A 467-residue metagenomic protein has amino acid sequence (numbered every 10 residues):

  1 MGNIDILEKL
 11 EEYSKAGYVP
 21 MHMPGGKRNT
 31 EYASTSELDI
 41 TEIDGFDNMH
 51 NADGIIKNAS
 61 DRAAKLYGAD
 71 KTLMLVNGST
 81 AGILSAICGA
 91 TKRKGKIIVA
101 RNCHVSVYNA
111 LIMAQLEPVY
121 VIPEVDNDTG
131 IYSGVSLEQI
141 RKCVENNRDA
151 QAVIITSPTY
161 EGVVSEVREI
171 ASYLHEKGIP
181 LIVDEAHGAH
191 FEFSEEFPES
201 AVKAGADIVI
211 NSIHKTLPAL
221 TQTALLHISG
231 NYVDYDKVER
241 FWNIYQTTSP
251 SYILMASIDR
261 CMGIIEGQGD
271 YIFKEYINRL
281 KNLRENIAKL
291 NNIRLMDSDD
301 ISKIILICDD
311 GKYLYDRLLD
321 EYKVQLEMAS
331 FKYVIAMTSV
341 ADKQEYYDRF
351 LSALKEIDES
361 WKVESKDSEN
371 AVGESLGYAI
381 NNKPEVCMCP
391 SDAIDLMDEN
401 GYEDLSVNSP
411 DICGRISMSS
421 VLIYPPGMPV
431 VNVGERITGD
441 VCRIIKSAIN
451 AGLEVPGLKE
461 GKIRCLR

Functional and structural regions predicted by a protein language model:
M1-G54: N-terminal "arm"/small-domain region of PLP-dependent enzymes with the aminotransferase-like
G2-E11, A69, S79-R294, C308 (+1 more regions): Conserved PLP-enzyme active-site core in the AAT-like
S36-G78: Conserved N-terminal alpha-helix of the aminotransferase class I/II PLP-enzyme fold
L73-L75, V153-T156, I335-S339: Short glycine-rich or small-residue beta-strand-to-loop segments that form or flank ligand, phosphate, metal/Fe-S
M74, Y120-I122, N211, M328 (+1 more regions): Structural signal for conserved beta-strand scaffold positions within catalytic alpha/beta enzyme cores
E285-R436, R443-P456: Conserved C-terminal alpha-helix-loop-beta "cap" of PLP-dependent enzymes that closes/shapes the active-site mouth
E435, R464-R467: C-terminal amphipathic alpha-helical interaction region
L458-R464: Terminal helix/beta-alpha structural elements that buttress the NAD(P)+-binding lobe
